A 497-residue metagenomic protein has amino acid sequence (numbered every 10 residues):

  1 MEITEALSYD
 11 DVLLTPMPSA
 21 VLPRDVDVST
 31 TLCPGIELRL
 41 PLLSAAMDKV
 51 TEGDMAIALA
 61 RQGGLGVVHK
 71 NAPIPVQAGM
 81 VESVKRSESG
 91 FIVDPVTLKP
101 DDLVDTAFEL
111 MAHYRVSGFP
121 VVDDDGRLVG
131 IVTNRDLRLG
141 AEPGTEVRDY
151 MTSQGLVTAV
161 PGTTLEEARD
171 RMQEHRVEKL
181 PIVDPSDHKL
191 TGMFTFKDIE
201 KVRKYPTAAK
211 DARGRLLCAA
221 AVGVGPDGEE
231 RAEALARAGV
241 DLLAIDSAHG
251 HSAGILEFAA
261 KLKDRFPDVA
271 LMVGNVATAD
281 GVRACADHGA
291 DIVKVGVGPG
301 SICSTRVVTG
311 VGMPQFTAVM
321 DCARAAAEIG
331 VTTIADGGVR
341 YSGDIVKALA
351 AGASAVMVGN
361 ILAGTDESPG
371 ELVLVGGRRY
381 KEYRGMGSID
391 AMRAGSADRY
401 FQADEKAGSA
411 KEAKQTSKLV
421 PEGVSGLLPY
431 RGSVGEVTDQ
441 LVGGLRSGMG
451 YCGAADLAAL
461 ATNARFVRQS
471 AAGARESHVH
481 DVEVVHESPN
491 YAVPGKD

Functional and structural regions predicted by a protein language model:
M1-P18, L98-K99, A159-V160, D170 (+3 more regions): Alpha/beta catalytic cores of nucleotide-metabolism and tRNA/nucleoside-modifying enzymes
R24, P73-E82, A141-G144, T164 (+6 more regions): Active-site-adjacent beta->alpha loops and helix N-cap segments on the catalytic face of soluble alpha/beta enzymes
R24-R39, A45-M47, V76-Y114, V121-D123 (+5 more regions): Bateman/CBS regulatory modules and CBS-like beta-alpha motifs in cytosolic regions of diverse proteins
E37-S44, G90-P95, Q154, D211-A221 (+3 more regions): Short beta-strand/loop segments at the ligand-binding rim of alpha/beta enzyme cores
D54-I57, E230-A238, L271, A277-V295 (+2 more regions): Catalytic cores of alpha/beta
R61-V76, V240-S252, D291-T309, V339-V373: Glycine-rich phosphate-binding active-site loops on the catalytic face of alpha/beta enzymes
V67-N71, T97-L98, G118-P120, T158-V160 (+6 more regions): Catalytic beta/alpha-barrel core
K70-V84, V121, D125-L137, A141 (+4 more regions): Terminal amphipathic helices with adjacent charged low-complexity linkers/tails
